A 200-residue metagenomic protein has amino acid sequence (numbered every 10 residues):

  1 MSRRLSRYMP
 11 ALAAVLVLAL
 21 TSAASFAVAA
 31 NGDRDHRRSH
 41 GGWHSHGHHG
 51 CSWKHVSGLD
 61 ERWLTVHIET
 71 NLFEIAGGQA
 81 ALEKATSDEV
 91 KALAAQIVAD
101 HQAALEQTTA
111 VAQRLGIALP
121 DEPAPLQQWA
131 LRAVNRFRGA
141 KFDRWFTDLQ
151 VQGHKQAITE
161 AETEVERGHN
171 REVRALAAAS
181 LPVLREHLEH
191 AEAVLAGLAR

Functional and structural regions predicted by a protein language model:
S2-R200: His/Met- and acidic-residue-enriched segments that coordinate or traffic transition-metal cofactors and support
